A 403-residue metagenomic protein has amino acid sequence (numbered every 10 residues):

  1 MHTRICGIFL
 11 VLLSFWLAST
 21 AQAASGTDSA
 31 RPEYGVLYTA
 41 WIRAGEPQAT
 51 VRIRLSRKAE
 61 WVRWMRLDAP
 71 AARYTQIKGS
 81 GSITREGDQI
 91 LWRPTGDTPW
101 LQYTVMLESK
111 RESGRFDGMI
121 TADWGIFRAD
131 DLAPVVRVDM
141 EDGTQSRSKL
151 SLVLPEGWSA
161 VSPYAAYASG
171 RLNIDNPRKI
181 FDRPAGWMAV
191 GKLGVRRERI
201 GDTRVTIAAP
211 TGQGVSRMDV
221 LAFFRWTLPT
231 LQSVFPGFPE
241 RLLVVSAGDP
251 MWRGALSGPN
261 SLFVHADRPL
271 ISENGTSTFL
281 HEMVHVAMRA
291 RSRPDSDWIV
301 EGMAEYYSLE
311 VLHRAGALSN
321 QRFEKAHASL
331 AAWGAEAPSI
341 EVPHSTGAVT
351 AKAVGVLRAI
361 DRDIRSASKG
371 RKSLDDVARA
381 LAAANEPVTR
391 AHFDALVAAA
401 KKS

Functional and structural regions predicted by a protein language model:
M1-R4: Positively charged n-region of N-terminal signal peptides that target proteins for export
G7-A18: Bacterial N-terminal signal peptides
A24-S56, A383-S403: Beta/coil-rich, acidic/histidine-enriched accessory regions frequently appended to metallopeptidases
L37-T39, A44, T50-R57, P94-D97 (+1 more regions): Extended, low-hydrophobicity, Ser/Thr/Pro/Gly-biased non-transmembrane segments
K58-G87, S151-A165: Solvent-exposed beta-hairpin/edge-strand motifs
L193-S296: Juxtacatalytic substrate-recognition/specificity segment
R293-S368: Acidic/His/Gly-enriched intrinsically disordered linker/tail segments that often contain short helix/coil "MoRF-like"
A337-V342, T346-V349, L357-S403: Amphipathic alpha-helical substructures
